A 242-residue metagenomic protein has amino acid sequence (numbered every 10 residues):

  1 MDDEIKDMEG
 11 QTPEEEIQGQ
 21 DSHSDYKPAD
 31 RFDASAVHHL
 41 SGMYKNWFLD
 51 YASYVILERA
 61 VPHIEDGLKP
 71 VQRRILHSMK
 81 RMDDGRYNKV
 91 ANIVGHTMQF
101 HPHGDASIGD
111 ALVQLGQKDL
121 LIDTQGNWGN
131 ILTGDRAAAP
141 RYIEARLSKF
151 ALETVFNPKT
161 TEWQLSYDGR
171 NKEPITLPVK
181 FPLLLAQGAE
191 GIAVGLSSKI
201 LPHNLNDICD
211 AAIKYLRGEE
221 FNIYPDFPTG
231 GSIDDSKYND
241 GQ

Functional and structural regions predicted by a protein language model:
M1-G241: Catalytic phosphate-handling regions of large nucleic-acid enzymes and associated NTPases
